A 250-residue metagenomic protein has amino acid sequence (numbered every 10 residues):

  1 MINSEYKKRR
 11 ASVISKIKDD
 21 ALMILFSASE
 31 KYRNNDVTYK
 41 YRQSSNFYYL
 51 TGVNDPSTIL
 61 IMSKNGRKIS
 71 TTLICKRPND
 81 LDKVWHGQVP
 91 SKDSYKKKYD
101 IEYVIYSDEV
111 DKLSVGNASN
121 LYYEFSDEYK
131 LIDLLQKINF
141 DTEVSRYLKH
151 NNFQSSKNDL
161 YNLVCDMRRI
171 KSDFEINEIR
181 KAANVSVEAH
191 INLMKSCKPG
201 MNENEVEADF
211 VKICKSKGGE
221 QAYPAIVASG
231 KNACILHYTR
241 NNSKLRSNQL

Functional and structural regions predicted by a protein language model:
M1-E188: A composition/biophysics-driven feature that prefers long, compositionally simple stretches
D19, K198-M201: Short, glycine- and charge-enriched coil/turn segments that flank and shape catalytic ligand pockets
N35-Y41, F140-R146, N158-L163, I170 (+1 more regions): Short catalytic-site patches enriched in acidic/histidine residues that coordinate or position cofactors/metals
N65, N184, I191, K215 (+1 more regions): Residue-level marker of positions within ordered structural domains that often coincide with functionally constrained
A182, A189-N192, S196, D209 (+1 more regions): Generic, well-ordered alpha-helical scaffold segments in large soluble proteins
